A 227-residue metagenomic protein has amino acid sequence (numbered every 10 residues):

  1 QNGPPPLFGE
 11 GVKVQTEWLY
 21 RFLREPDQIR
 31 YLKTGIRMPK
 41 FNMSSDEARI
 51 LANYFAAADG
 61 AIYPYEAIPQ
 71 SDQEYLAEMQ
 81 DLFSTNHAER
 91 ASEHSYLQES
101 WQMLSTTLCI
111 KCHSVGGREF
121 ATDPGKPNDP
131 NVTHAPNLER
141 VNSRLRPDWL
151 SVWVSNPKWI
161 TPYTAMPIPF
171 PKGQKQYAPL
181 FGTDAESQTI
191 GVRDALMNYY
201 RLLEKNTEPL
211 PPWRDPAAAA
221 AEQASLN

Functional and structural regions predicted by a protein language model:
Q1, A67-E89, E119-D129, G173-L180: Surface-exposed intrinsically disordered loops and tails
Q1, Q28-L32, G60-Y63, Q102-H134 (+3 more regions): Periplasmic/extracellular electron-transfer cofactor-ligation site, primarily the c-type cytochrome heme-c attachment
Q1-Y20, G35-M43, G116-W153, I168-Q176: Gly/Gly-Pro-rich "capping" loops immediately C-terminal to redox-active cysteine motifs in periplasmic/lumenal
G9-V12, R24-P26, N42-M43, N53-G60 (+5 more regions): Detector for the c-type heme attachment site
V12-K13, M43-Y54, P179-D194, N198: Soluble extramembrane regions of membrane proteins in the secretory/endomembrane system
L19, M38, L51, F55 (+6 more regions): The canonical Cys-X-X-Cys-His
R49-A52, A57-G60, Y200-N227: N-terminal export/targeting leaders of redox proteins
Y75-T85, R90-R118, S187, S225-N227: Sequence/structural segment immediately N-terminal to covalent heme-attachment motifs in c-type and related
